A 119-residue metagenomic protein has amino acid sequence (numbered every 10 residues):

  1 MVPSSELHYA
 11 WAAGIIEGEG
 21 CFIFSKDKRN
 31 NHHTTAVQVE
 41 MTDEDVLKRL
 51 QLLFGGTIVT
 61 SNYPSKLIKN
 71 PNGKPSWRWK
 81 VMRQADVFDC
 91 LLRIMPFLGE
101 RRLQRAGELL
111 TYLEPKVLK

Functional and structural regions predicted by a protein language model:
M1-K119: Internal intein/HINT superfamily modules and their associated LAGLIDADG
